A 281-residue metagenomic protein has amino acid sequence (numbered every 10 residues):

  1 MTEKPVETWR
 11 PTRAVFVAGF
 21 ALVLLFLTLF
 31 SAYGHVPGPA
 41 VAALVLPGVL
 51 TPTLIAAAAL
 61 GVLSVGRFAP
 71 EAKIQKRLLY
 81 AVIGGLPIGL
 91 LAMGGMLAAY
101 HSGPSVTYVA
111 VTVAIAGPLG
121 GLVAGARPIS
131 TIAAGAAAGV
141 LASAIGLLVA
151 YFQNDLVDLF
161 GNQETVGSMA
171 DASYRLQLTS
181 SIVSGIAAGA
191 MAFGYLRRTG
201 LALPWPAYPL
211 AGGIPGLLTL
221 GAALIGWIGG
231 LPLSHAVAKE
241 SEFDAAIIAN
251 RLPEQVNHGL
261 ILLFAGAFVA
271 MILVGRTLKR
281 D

Functional and structural regions predicted by a protein language model:
M1-G66: N-terminal signal-anchor module of multipass membrane proteins
T2, H235-D281: Extracellularly exposed regions in secreted/surface proteins, prominently low-complexity, repeat-rich
R13-V15, E71-I83, T131-A136, A207: Membrane-interfacial loop-to-transmembrane alpha-helix junctions, especially the N-terminal start
V41-L50, V166-T179, A246-V256: Short aromatic-rich membrane-water interface segments that cap or initiate transmembrane helices in multi-pass membrane
A57-E71, S184-L201, L260-R280: Transmembrane alpha-helical segments in integral membrane proteins
V62-E71, M93-G103: Transmembrane alpha-helix boundary signature
I83-H101, Q153-G161: C-terminal halves and exits of single transmembrane alpha-helices
S102-D244, L263-A267: Generic multipass alpha-helical transmembrane bundles of integral membrane proteins
